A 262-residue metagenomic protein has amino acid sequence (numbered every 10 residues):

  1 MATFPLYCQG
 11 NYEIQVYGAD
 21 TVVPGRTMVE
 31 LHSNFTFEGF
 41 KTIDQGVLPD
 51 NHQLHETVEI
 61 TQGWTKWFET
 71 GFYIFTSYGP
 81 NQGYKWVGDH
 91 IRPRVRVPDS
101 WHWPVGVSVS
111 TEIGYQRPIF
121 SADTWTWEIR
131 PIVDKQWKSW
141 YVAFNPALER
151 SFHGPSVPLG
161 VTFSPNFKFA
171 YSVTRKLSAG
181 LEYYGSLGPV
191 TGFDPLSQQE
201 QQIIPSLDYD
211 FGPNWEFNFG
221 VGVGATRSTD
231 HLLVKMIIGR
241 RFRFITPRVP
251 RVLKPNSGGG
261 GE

Functional and structural regions predicted by a protein language model:
T3-P5: N-terminal signal peptide c-region/cleavage motif recognized by signal peptidases
Y7-E262: Transmembrane beta-barrel domains of Gram-negative outer membranes and organellar outer membranes
